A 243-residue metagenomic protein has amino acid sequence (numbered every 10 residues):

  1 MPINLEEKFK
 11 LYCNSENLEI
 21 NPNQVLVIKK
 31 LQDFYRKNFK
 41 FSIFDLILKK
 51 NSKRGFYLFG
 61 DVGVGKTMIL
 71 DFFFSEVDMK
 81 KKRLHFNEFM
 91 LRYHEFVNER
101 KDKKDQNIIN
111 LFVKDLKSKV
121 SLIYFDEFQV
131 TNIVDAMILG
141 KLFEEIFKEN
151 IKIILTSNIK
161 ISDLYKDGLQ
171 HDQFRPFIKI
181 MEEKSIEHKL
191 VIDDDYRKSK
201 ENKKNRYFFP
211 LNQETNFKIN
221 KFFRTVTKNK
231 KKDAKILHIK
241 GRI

Functional and structural regions predicted by a protein language model:
N17-I47: N-terminal pre-Walker A segment at the start of P-loop NTPase domains
L58: Hydrophobic anchor at the beta1->P-loop junction of P-loop NTPases
K66: Conserved lysine of the Walker
E76-K103, L111, D115: AAA+/P-loop NTPase substrate/partner-engagement loops
I123-F125, K152-S157, K189: Structural recognition of the conserved hydrophobic beta-strand(s) that form the central parallel beta-sheet of P-loop
F128-G140, Y165-G168: Conserved ATPase-coupling elements of RecA-like P-loop NTPase cores
K148, I178-I243: C-terminal regulatory/interaction module of P-loop NTP-utilizing enzymes
